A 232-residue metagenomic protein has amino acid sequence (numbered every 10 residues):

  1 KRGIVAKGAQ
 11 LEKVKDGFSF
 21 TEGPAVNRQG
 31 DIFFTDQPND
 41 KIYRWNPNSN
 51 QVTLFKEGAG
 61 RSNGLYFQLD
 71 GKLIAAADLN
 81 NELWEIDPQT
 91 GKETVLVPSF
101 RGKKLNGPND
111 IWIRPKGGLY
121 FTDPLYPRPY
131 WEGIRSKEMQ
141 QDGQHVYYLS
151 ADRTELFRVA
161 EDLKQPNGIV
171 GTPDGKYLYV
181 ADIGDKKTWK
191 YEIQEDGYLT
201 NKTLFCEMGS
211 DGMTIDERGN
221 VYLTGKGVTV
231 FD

Functional and structural regions predicted by a protein language model:
K1-D232: Sequence-structural signature of mature extracellular/luminal beta-sheet repeat domains, prominently beta-propellers
